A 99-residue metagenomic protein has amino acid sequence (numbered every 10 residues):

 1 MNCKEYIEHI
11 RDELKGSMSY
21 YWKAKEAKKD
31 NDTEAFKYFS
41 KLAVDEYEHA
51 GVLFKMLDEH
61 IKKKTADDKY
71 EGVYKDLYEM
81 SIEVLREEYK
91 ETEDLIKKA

Functional and structural regions predicted by a protein language model:
M1-A99: Non-heme di-metal
